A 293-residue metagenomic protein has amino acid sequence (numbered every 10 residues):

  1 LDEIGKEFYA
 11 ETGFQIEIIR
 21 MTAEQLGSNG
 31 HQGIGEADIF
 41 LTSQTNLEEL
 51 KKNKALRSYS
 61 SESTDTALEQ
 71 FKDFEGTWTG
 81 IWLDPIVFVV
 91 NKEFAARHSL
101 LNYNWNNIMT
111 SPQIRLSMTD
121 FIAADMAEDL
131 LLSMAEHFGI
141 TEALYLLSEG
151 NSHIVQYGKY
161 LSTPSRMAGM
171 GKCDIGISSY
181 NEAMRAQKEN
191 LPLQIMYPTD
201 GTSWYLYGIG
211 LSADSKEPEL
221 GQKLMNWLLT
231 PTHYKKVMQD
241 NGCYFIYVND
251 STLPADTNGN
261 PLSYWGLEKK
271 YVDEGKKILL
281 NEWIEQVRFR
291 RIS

Functional and structural regions predicted by a protein language model:
L1-E49: Early extracytoplasmic/lumenal segment of secretory-pathway proteins
G35-T42, R57-F88, N106, S117: A structural signal for short loop-to-beta-strand junctions that line the ligand-binding cleft of periplasmic/secreted
L50-Y59, K72-G76, R185-Y197: Ligand-binding "clamshell"
T66-L68, D84, L146-N151, Y157 (+1 more regions): Periplasmic-binding protein-like
F74-I81, V90-K92, R97-H98, S111-H137 (+2 more regions): Short beta-strand->loop
V89-F94, L132, L206-E217, K236-V237: A bilobed periplasmic-binding-protein/Venus flytrap-type ligand-binding module shared by bacterial periplasmic
L116-I122, L228-D250: Periplasmic-binding protein-like
S133-M196: Ligand-binding pocket segment of bilobal, Venus flytrap-like solute-binding proteins
